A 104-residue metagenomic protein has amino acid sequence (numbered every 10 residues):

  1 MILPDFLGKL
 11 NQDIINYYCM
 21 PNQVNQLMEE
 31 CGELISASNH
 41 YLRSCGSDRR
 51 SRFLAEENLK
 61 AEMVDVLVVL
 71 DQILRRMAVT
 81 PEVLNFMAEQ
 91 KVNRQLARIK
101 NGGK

Functional and structural regions predicted by a protein language model:
M1-K104: Flexible "arm" and connector segments at domain edges
